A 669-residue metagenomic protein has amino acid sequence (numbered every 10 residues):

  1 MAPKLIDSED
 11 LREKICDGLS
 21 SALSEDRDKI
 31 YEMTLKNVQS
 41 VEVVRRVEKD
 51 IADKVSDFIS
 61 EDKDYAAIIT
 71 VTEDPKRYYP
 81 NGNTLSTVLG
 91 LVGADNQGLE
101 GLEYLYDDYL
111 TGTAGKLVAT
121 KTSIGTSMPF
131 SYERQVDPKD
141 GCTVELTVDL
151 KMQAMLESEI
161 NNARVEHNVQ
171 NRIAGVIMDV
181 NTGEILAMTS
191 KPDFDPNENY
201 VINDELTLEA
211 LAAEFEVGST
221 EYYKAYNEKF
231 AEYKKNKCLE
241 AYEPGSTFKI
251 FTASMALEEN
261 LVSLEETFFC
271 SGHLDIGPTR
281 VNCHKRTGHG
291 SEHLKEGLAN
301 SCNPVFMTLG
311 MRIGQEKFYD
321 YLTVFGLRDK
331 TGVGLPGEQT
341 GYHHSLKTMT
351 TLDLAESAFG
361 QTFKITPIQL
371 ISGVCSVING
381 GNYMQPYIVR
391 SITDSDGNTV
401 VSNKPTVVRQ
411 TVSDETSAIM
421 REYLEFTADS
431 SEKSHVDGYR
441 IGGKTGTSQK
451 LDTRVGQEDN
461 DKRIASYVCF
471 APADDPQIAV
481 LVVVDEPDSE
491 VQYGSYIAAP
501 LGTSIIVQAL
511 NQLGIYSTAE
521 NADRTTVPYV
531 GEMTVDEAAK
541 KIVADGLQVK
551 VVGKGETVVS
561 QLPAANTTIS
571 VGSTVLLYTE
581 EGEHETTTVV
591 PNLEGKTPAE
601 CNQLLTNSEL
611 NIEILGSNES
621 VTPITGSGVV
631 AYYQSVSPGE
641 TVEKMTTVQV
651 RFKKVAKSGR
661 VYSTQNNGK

Functional and structural regions predicted by a protein language model:
M1, L156, M178-L186: Short, glycine-anchored, charge-dense loop/turn motifs used at functional sites
M1-A2, L146, A187, Y467-V468 (+1 more regions): Short, well-ordered beta-strand elements
M1-K4, V92, A187-D193: Short beta->alpha transition motifs characteristic of CBS
I6-E13, R45-K49, N96-E100, P138 (+12 more regions): Soluble non-cytosolic domains of exported or imported proteins
D10, K14-S21, E32-G141, E458 (+2 more regions): Small/polar-residue-rich segments within soluble enzyme cores
S40, P129-I173: Conserved, well-ordered alpha-helix/loop/beta-strand core segments that scaffold catalytic motifs
T122-V136, N181-T247, F251-L481: Beta-lactam-recognizing serine transpeptidase/beta-lactamase-like catalytic domain environment
H435-G438, D452, D461, V482-K669: Ligand-recognition elements built from short beta-strands and adjacent flexible loops
